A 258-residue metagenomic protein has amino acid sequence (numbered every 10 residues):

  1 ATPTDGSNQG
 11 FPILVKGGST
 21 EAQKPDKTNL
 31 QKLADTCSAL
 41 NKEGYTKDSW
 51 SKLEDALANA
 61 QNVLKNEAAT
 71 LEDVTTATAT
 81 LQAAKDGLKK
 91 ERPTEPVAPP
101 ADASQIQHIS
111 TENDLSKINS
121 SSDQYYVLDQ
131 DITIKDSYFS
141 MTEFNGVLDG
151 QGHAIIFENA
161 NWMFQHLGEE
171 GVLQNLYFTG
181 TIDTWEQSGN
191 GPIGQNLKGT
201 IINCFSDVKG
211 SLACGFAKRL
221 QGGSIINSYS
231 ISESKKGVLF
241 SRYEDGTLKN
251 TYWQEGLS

Functional and structural regions predicted by a protein language model:
A1-P25, N29, E95-S258: Predominantly extracellular beta-rich ligand-binding scaffolds that present long acidic/polar faces for carbohydrate
T20-P100: Beta-rich interaction/scaffold domains
